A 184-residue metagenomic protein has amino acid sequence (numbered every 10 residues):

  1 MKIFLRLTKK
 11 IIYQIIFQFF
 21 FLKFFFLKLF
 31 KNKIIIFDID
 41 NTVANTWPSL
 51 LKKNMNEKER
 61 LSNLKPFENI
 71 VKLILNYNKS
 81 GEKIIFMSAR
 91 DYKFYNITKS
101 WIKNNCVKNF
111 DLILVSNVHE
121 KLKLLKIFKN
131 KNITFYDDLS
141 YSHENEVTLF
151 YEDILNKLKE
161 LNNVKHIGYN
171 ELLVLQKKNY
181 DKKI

Functional and structural regions predicted by a protein language model:
M1-F37, K183-I184: Non-catalytic pre-domain segments flanking phosphatase-related domains
K31-K33, G81-K83, N130-I133: Short coil/turn segments at beta-strand junctions that form active-site/ligand-binding loops
N32-P48: Asp-based phosphoryl-transfer active-site loop
D38, M87, F135-Y136: Short hydrophobic segments within beta-strands
T42-A44, L50, Y92, S142: Active-site loop signature of alpha/beta-hydrolase-fold enzymes
A44-N56, S100-C106: Short, basic/glycine-rich phosphate-binding loops at helix/coil junctions that contact nucleotide phosphates
N56-I85, Y95-T98, V118-H119, K123-L124: Short, acidic loop-to-helix structural element flanking the phosphoryl-transfer center in phosphate-processing enzymes
D91-I184: C-terminal cap/substrate-recognition subdomain and adjoining C-terminal extension of metal-dependent phosphatase-like
